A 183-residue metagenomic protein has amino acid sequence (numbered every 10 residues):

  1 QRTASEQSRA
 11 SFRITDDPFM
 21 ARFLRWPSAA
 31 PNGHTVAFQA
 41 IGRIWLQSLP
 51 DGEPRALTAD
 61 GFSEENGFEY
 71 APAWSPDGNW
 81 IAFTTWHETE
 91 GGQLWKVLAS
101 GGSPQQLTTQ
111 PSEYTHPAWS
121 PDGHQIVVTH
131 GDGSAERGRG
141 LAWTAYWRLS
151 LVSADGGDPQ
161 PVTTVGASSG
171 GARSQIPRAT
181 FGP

Functional and structural regions predicted by a protein language model:
Q1-T3, D17-R22, A37-W45, L49-P50 (+6 more regions): A flexible loop/linker signature enriched in serine peptidases of the S9 family
T3-A10, W26: Outer-membrane beta-barrel initiation region
R9-I14, A21: Soluble, amphipathic alpha-helical scaffold/repeat regions
P27-N32, V36-F38: C-terminal accessory/binding modules appended to enzymatic or scaffolding proteins
P31-N32, P76-D77, P121-D122, P183: Residue-level detector of Asp-centered blade-edge/turn motifs that repeat once per structural unit in beta-propeller
V36, G78-I81, G123-I126: Hydrophobic beta-strand positions that form the internal "hydrophobic ladder" of WD40/Gbeta-like beta-propeller blades
